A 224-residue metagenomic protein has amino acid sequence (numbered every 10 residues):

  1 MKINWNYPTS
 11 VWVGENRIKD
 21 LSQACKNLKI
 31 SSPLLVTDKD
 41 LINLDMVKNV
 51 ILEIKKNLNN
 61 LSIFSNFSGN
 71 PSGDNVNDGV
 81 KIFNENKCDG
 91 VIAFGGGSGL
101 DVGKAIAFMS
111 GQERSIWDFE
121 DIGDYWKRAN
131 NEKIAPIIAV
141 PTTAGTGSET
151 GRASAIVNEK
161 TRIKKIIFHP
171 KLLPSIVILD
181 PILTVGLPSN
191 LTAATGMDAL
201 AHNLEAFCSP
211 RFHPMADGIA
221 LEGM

Functional and structural regions predicted by a protein language model:
M1-G90: ATP/NTP phosphate-donor binding region
T9, T37, T142-T146, T150 (+2 more regions): Ser/Thr-centric signal marking residues that sit in or immediately flank functional binding/regulatory motifs
S10-V13, I42, S68-P71, S98 (+3 more regions): Catalytic cores of large soluble enzymes that bind and process phosphate-bearing ligands
S22, I51, N77-V80, K104-A107 (+2 more regions): Predominant activation on well-ordered alpha-helical scaffold segments within soluble catalytic domains
C25, K29, I54, L58 (+4 more regions): Structural signal for hydrophobic packing residues in well-ordered secondary-structure cores of soluble enzyme domains
D74-P181: Glycine/threonine-rich beta-strand-loop-alpha-helix active-site module that forms ligand/phosphate-binding
A153-M224: Carboxylate- and glycine-rich phosphate/diphosphate-binding segment that chelates Mg2+/Mn2+
